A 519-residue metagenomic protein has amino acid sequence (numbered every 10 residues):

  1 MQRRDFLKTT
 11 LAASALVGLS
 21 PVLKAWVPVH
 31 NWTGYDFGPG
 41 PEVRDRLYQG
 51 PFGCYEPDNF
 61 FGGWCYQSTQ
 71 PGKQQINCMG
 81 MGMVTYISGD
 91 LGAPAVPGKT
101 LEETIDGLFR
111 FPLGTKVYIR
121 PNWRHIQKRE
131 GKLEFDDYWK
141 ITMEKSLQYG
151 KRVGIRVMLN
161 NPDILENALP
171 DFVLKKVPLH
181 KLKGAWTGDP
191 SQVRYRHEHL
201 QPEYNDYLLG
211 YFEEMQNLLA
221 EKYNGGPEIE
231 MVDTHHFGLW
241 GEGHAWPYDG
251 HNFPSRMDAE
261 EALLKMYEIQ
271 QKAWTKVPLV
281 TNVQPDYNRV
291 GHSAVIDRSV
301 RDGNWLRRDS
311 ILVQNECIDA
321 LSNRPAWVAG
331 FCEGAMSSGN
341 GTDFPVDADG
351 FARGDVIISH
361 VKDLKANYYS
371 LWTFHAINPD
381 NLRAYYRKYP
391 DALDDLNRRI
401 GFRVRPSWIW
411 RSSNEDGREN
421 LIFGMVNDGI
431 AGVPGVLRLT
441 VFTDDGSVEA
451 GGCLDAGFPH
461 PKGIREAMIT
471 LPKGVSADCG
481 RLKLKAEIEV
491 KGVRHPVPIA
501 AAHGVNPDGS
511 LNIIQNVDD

Functional and structural regions predicted by a protein language model:
D5-W26: N-terminal export signals
H30-T115, R120: Boundary/entry segment of secreted carbohydrate-active catalytic domains
D106-P112, I119-A185: Aromatic-lined substrate-binding rim segments of carbohydrate-active enzymes
T142-L147, H197-M231, A262, M266: An active-site-proximal structural segment forming one wall of the substrate-binding cleft that immediately precedes
N161-L218: Active-site-adjacent "subsite" loops/lids of carbohydrate-active enzymes
G238-E268, V280-A329: Substrate-binding cleft/loops of secretory-pathway carbohydrate-active enzymes
R307-S407: Substrate-binding cleft of secreted/luminal carbohydrate-active enzymes
R398-D519: Extracellular/luminal regions of secreted and cell-surface proteins that mediate adhesion/ECM remodeling
